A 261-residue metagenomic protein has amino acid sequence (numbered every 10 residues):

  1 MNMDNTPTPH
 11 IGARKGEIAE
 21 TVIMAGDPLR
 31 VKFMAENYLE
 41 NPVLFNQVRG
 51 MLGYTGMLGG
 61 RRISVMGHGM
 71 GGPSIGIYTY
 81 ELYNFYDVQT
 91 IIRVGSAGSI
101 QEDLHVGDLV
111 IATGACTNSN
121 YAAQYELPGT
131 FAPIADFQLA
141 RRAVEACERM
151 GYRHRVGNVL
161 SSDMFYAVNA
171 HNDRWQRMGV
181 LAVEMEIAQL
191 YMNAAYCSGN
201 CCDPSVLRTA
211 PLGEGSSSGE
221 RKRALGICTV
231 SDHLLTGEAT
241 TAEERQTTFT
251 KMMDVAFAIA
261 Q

Functional and structural regions predicted by a protein language model:
M1-P133, F137-Q138: Metabolite-binding pocket within alpha/beta catalytic cores that recognizes anionic/polar moieties
P28, G98, L160-M164, Q189 (+1 more regions): Glycine-rich beta-alpha junction loops
N41-Q47, G151-N158, P204-L207, G219-A224: Flexible, glycine/charged-enriched surface loops at secondary-structure junctions
N84, H171-R174, Y196, A239-T240 (+1 more regions): Expand to "…catalyze enediolate/carbanion chemistry for C-C bond making/breaking, isomerization, decarboxylation
T130-A182, A188: Active-site rim beta-loop-alpha module in soluble metabolic enzymes
R142-M150, N193, V255-I259: Generic non-transmembrane alpha-helical segments
A170-L225, T229-S231: A C-terminal functional module that forms or caps the active site or interfaces directly with catalytic machinery
D232-Q261: His/Asp/Glu-rich mid-to-C-terminal helical/loop segments that flank catalytic regions of hydrolases
